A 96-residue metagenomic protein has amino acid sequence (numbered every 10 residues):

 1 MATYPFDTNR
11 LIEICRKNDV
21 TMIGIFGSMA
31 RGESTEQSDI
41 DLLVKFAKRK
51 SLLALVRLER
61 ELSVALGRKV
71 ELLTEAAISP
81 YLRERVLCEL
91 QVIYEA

Functional and structural regions predicted by a protein language model:
M1-M22, A30-E36, A47-A96: Catalytic core of pol beta-like nucleotidyltransferases
S38-I40: Short, conserved active-site loops that position catalytic residues or coordinate cofactors/metal ions across diverse
